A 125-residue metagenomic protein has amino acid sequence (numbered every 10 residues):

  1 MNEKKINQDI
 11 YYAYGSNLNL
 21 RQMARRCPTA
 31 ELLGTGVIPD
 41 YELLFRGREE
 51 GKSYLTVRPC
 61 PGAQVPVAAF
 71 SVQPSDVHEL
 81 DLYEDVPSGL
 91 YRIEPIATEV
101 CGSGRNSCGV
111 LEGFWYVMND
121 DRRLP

Functional and structural regions predicted by a protein language model:
N2-P125: Glycine-aromatic micro-motifs
